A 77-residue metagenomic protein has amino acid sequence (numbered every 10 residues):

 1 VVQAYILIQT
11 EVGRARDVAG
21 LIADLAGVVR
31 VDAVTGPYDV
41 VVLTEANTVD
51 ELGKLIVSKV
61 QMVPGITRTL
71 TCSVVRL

Functional and structural regions predicted by a protein language model:
V1-L77: A compositional/biophysical signature of low hydrophobicity enriched in polar/charged and small residues
